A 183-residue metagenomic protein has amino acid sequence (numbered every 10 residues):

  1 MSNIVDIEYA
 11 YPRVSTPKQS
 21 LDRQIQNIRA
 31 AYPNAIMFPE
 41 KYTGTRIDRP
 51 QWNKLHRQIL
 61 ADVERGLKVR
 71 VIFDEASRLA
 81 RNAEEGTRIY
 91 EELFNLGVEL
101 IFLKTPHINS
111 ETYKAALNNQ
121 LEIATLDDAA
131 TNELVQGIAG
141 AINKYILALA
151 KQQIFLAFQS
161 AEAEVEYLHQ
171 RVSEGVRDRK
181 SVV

Functional and structural regions predicted by a protein language model:
M1-E174: Short, structured surface patches at the beginning of a domain
D178: Positively charged, low-complexity, intrinsically disordered RNA-binding extensions
V182-V183: Conserved small/polar residues in nucleotide/adenosyl-binding loops
